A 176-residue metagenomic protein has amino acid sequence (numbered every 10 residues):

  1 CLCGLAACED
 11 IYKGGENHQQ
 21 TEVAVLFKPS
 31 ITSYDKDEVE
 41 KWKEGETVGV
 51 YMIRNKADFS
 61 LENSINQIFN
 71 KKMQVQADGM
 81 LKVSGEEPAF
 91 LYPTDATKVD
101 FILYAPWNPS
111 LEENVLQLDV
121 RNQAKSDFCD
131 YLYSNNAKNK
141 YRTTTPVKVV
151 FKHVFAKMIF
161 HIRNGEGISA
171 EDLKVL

Functional and structural regions predicted by a protein language model:
G4-A7: C-terminal motif of bacterial Sec signal peptides marking the signal peptidase cleavage site
D10-V175: Short, low-hydrophobicity acidic/polar segments
